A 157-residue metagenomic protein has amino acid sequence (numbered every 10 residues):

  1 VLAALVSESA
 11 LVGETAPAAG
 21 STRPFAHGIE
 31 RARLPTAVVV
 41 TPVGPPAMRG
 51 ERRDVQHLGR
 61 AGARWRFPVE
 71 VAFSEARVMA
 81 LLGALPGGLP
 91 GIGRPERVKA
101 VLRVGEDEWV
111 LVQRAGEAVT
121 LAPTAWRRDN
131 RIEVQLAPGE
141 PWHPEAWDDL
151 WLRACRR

Functional and structural regions predicted by a protein language model:
V1-R127, P138-P141, W147-R157: C-terminal accessory "lid"/substrate-recognition subdomains
D129-R131: Active-site lining segments that contact anionic ligands and/or coordinate catalytic metals
